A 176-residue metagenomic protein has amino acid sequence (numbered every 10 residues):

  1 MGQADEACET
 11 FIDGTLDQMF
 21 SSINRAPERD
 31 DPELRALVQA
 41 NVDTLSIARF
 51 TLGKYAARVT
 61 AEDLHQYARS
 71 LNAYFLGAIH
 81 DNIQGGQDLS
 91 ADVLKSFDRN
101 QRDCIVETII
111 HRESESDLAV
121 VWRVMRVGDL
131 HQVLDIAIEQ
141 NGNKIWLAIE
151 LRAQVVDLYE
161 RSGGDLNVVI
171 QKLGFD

Functional and structural regions predicted by a protein language model:
Q3-E6, S21, R25-P32, R58-E62 (+7 more regions): Surface-exposed, polar/charged faces of alpha-helical domains in mature secreted/periplasmic/lumenal proteins
D5-I79: Early exported N-terminus immediately downstream of N-terminal targeting peptides
Q18, S22, L37, N41 (+4 more regions): Residues that form generic nucleotide/phosphate-binding pockets
G53-Y55, Q84-S90, V155: Juxtamembrane/interface motifs at transmembrane-helix termini
A56, A73-Y74, D98-R99, R112-E113 (+1 more regions): Solvent-exposed loop/turn segments at secondary-structure junctions within structured extracellular/periplasmic domains
R69, L76-L118, V169-D176: Surface-exposed, charged secondary-structure patches
H111-N141: Extended hydrophobic
I136-D176: Low-complexity, intrinsically disordered terminal/linker segments enriched in charged and Gly/Pro repeats
